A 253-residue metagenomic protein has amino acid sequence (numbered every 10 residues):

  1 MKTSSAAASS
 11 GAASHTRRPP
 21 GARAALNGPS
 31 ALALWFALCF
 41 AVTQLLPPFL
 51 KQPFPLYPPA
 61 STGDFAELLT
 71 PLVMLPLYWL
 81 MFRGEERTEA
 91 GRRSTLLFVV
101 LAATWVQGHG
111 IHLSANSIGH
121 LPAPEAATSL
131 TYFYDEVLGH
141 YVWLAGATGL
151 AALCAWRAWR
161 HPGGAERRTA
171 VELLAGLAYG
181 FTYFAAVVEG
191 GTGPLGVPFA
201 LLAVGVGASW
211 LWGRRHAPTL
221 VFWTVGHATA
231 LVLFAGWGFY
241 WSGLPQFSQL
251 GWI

Functional and structural regions predicted by a protein language model:
K2-A126: N-terminal topogenic module of multi-pass integral membrane proteins
P19-G28, P47, F82-E85, C154-R168 (+1 more regions): Cytosolic juxtamembrane helix at the C-terminal end of the final transmembrane segment
F40-L45, A103-H109, A175-V187, T229-Y240: Aromatic-anchored segments of alpha-helical transmembrane domains
A60-P76, G108, D135-A147, P194-G205 (+1 more regions): Alpha-helical transmembrane segments of polytopic membrane proteins
R83-T95, W159-R168, W212-W223: Membrane-interface helix-boundary motifs at transmembrane edges
G110-G180: Membrane-proximal helix-loop-helix units in multi-pass membrane proteins
G180-A208: Short alpha-helical packing/oligomerization segments
G236-I253: Juxtamembrane boundary at the C-terminal end of a transmembrane helix
